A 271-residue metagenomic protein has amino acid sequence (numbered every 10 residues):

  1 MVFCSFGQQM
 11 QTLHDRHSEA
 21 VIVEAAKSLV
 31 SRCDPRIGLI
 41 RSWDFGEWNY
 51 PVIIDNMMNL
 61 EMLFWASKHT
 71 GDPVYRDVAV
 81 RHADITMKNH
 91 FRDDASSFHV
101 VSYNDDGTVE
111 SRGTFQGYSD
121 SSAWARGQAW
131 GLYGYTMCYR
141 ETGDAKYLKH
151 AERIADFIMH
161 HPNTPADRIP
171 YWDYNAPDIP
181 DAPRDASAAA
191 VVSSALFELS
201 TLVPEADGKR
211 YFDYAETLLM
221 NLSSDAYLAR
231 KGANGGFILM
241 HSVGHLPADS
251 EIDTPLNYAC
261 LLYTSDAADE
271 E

Functional and structural regions predicted by a protein language model:
M1-T12, I40-D55, A95-W124, D167-V191 (+1 more regions): Carbohydrate-binding/catalytic loop surfaces
M1-V52, N59, A66-H99, E251-L256: Replace the tail clause
V2-D15, L60-P73, W130-K146, A190-A206 (+1 more regions): Well-ordered alpha-helical scaffold segments within catalytic/enzyme domains
H17, P51-I54, V74, K146 (+2 more regions): Alpha-helix N-cap and loop-to-helix initiation/capping positions
A20-I40, V78-H99, Y103-T114, H150-D167 (+1 more regions): Long, well-ordered core segments of solenoidal/helical folds
P51-M58, G71-V74, V78, Q116-G131 (+2 more regions): Short, contiguous, pocket-lining structural segments that sit at or immediately flank catalytic/ligand-binding sites
L132, T142-A248: Non-catalytic carbohydrate-binding regions of carbohydrate-active enzymes
Y263-E271: Single conserved hydrophobic/aromatic residue that forms the stacking wall/gate of nucleotide- or nucleobase-binding
